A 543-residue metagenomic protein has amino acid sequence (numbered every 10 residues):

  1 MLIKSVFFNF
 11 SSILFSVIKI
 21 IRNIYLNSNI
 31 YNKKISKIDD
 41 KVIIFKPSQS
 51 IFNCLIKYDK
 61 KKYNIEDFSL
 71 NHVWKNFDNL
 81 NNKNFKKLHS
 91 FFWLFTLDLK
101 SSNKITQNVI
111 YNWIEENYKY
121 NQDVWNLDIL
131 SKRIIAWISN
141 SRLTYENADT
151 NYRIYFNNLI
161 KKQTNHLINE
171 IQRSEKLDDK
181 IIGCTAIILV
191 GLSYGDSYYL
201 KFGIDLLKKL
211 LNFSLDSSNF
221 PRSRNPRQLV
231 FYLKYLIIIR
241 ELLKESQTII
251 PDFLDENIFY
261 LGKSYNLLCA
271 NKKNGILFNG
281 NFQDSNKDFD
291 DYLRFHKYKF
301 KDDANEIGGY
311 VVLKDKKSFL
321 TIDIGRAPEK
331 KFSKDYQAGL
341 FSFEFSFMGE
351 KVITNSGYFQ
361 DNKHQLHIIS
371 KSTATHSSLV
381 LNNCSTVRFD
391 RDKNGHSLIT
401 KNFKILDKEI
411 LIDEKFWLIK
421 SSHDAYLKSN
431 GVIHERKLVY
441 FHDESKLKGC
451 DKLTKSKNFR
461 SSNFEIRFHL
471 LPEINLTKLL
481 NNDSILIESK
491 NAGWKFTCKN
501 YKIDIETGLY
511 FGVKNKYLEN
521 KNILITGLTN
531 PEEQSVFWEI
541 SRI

Functional and structural regions predicted by a protein language model:
M1-V73: Extreme N-terminal leader/anchor segments
L2, L14, S131, H364-I543: CBM-like, beta-strand-rich accessory domains located in the C-terminal region of large, secreted polysaccharide-active
I51, A304-G309, A338-G339, E414-K415 (+1 more regions): A short, compositionally biased
C54-K57, K61-I65, V311, F343-F345 (+3 more regions): Short polybasic amphipathic segments
D78, F95, K314-D315, I322-R326 (+6 more regions): Pocket-edge structural micro-motifs
N81-I258: Aromatic-lined, polymer-binding surfaces characteristic of secreted/periplasmic polysaccharide-degrading enzymes
H89, G183, G309, F341 (+3 more regions): Residues that flank catalytic or metal-binding motifs in active/ligand-binding sites
D216-T354, Y358, N530: Carbohydrate-active enzyme catalytic cores, enriched for enzymes that act on polyanionic acidic polysaccharides
